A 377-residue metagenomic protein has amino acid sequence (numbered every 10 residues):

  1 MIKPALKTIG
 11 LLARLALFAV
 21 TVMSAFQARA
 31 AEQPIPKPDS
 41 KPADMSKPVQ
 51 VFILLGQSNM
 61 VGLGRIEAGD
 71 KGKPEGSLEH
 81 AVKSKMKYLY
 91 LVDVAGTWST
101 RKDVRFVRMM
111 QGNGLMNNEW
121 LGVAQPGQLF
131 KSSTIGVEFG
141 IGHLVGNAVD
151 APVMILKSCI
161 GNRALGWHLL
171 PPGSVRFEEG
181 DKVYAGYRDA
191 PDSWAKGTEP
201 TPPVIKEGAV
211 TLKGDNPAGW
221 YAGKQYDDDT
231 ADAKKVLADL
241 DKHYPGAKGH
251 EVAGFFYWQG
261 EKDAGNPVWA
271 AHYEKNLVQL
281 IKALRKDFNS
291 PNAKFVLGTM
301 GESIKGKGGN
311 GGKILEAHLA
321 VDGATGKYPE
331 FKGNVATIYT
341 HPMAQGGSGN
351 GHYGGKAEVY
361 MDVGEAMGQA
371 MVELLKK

Functional and structural regions predicted by a protein language model:
M1-L11: N-terminal secretory signal peptides that target proteins for export/translocation
K3-A5, L17, N162-W167: Compositionally biased, low-complexity segments enriched in small residues
L12-A25: Bacterial N-terminal signal peptides
A31-K377: Cell-envelope and extracellular/periplasmic
